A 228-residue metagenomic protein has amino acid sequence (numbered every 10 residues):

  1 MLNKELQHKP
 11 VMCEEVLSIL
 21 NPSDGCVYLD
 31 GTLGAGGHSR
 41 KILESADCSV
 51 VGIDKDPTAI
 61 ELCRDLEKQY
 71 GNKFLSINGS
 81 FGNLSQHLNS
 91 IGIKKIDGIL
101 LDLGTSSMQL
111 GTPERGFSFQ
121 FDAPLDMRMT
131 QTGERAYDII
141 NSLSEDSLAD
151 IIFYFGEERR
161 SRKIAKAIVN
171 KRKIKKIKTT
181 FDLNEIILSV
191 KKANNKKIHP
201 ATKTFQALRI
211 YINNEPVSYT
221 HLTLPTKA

Functional and structural regions predicted by a protein language model:
M1-L222: S-adenosyl-L-methionine-dependent methyltransferase catalytic core, i.e., the SAM/SAH-binding region
T223-A228: A short, hydrophobic C-terminal helix/tail in secreted or cell-surface proteins
